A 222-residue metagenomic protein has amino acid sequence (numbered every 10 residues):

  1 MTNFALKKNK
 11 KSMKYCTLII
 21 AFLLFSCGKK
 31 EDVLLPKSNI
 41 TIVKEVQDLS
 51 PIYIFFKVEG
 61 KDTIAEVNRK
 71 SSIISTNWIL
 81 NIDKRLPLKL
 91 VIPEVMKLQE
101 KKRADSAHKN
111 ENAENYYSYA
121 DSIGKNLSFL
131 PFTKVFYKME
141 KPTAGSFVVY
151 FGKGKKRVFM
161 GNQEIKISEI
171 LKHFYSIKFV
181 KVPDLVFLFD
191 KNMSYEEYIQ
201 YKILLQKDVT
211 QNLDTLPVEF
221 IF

Functional and structural regions predicted by a protein language model:
M1-P36: Bacterial Sec-dependent N-terminal signal peptides
G28-F222: Long, low-hydrophobicity, acidic/polar, solvent-exposed interaction domains
